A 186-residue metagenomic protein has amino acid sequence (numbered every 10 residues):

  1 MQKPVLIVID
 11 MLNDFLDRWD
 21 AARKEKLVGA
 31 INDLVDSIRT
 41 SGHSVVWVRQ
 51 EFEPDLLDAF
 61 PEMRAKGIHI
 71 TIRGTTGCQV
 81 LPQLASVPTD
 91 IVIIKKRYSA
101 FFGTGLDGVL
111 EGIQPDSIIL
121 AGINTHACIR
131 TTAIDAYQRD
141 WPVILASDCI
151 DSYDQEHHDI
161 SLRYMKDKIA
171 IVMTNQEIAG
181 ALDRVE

Functional and structural regions predicted by a protein language model:
M1-V87, I91, A181-E186: Active-site acidic carboxylates
D36, P82, I134, L162-R163: Alpha-helical segments flanking ligand/cofactor-binding loops in enzyme cores
T40-H43, Q114, D140: Glycine-centered short loops/turns at secondary-structure junctions
G77, L81-I123: Internal catalytic-core helix/loop-beta-alpha segment that presents or stabilizes conserved functional determinants
I119-G122, P142-Q155: A short glycine-rich beta-strand->turn/loop micro-motif centered on a GG-aromatic cluster
I129-R139: Short Gly/Thr/Asp-enriched flexible loops that form oxyanion-binding sites at enzyme active sites
S152-D167: Active-site-proximal loop->helix
I169-E186: A charged, well-structured terminal subsegment
